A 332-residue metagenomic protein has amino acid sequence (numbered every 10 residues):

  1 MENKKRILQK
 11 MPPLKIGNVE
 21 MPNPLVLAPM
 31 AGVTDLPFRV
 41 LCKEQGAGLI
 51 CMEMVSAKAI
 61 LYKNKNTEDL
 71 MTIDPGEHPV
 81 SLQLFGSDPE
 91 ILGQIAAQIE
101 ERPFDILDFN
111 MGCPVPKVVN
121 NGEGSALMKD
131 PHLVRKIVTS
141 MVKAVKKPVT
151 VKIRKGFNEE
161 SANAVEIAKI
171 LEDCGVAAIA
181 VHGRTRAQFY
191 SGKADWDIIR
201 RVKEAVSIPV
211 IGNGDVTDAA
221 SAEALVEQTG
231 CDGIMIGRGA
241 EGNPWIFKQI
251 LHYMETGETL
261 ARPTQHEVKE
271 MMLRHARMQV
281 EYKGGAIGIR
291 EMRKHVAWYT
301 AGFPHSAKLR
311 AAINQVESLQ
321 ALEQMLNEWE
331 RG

Functional and structural regions predicted by a protein language model:
M1-M21, L25, A31, L36-P37 (+5 more regions): Alpha/beta catalytic cores of nucleotide-metabolism and tRNA/nucleoside-modifying enzymes
E2-K15, M30-D105: Glycine-rich, positively charged N-terminal anion/phosphate-binding segment
L14-V26, I60-V80, C113, K117-N121 (+2 more regions): N-terminal small/glycine-rich loop or linker at the start of catalytic domains across soluble metabolic enzymes
L25-P29, I50-M52, V80-L84, L107 (+4 more regions): Hydrophobic faces of well-ordered beta-strands that scaffold small-molecule active sites in alpha/beta enzyme cores
M30, V55-A57, F85-S87, G112-P114 (+4 more regions): Active-site beta-loop-alpha junctions enriched in small/polar residues
L61-N66, V119-G122, A162-N163, S191-A194 (+2 more regions): Short secondary-structure transition/capping segments
G93-E123, H132-I208: Alpha/beta enzyme core
M128: Aromatic- and acidic-residue-enriched carbohydrate-binding clefts of CAZyme catalytic domains
